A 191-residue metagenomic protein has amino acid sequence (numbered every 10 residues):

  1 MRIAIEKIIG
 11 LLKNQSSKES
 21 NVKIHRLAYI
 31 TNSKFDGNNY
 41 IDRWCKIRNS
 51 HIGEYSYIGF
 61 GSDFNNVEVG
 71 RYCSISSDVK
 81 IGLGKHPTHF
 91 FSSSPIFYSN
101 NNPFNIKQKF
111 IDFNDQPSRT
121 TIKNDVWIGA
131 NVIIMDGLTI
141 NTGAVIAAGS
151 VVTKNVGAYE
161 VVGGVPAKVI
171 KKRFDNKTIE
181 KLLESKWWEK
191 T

Functional and structural regions predicted by a protein language model:
M1-Y29: Membrane-proximal basic amphipathic "stem/tether" segments
K23, T31-F35, Y40-L138: Flexible, glycine/small-residue-enriched loop-and-beta-strand segment within the central core of proteins
K85-P87, V156, K172-F174: Conserved catalytic-core motifs of eukaryotic protein kinase domains, centered on the activation segment
H89, K154, A158-E160, K168: Glycine-centered loop/turn positions within well-structured domains that cap or flank conserved ligand/cofactor-binding
S185-T191: C-terminal boundary and immediately downstream tail of ABC-type ATPase nucleotide-binding domains
